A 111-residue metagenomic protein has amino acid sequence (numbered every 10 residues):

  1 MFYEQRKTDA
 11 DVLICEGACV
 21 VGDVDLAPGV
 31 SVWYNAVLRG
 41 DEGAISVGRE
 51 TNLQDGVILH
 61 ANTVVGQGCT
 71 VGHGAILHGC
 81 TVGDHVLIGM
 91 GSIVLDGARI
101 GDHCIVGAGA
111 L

Functional and structural regions predicted by a protein language model:
M1-L13: Extreme N-terminal tail/first-helix region
A10, C15-E16, V21-G22, A27-P28 (+13 more regions): Left-handed beta-helix
I45: Active-site cofactor/substrate anionic-group-binding motifs, chiefly glycine- and Lys/Arg-rich phosphate-binding loops
L111: Glycine/threonine-rich beta-strand-loop-alpha-helix active-site module that forms ligand/phosphate-binding
